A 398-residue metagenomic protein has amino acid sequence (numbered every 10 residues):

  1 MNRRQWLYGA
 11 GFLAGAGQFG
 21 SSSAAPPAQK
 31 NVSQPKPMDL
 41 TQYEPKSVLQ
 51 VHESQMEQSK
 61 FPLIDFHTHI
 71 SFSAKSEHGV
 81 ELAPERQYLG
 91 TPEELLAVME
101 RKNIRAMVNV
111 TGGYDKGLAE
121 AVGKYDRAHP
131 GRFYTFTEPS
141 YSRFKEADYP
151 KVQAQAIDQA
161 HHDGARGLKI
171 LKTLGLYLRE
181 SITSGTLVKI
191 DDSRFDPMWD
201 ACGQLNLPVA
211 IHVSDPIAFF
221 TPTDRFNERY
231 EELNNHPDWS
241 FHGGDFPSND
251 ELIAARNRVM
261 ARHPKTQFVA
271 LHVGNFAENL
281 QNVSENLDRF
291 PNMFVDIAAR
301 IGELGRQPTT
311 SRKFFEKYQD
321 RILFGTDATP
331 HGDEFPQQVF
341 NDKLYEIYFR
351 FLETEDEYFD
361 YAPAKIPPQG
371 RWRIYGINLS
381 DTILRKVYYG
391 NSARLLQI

Functional and structural regions predicted by a protein language model:
Q5-A25: N-terminal export signals
W6-L7, P26-A128, N391: An N-terminally biased module of ancient metal coordination in phosphate/nucleic-acid-related enzymes
Q34-S47, L89, G244, N249-R258 (+1 more regions): H/E-rich (His + Asp/Glu) clusters that bind or coordinate divalent metals
P35-S47, L118-W239: Active-site gating/metal-coordination segments in enzymes
M56-E57, L96-R101, E120-R132, A156-G164 (+4 more regions): Acidic (Asp/Glu)-rich catalytic clusters
I64-T68, M107-N109, T135-T137, L168 (+4 more regions): Hydrophobic faces of well-ordered beta-strands that scaffold small-molecule active sites in alpha/beta enzyme cores
H67, M99, C202, V295 (+1 more regions): Conserved, mostly hydrophobic/aromatic
F72-K75, P84-G90, V110-A119, S142-K151 (+4 more regions): Acidic-and-aromatic substrate-binding clefts and catalytic sites of carbohydrate-active enzymes
